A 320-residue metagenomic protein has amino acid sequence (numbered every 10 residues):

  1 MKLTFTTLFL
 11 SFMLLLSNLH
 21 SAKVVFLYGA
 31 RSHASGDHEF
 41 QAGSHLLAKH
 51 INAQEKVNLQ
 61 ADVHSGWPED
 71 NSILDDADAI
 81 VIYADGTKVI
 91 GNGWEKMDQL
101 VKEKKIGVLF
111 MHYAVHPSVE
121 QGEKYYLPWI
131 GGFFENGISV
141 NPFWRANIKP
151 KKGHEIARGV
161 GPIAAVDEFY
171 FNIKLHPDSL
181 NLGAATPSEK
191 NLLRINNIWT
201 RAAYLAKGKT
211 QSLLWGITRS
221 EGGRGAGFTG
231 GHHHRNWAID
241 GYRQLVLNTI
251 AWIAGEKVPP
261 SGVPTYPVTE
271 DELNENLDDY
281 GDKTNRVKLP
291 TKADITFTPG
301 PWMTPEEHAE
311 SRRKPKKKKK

Functional and structural regions predicted by a protein language model:
T6-S17: Bacterial N-terminal signal peptides
S21-A22: Boundary at the C-terminal end of the N-terminal hydrophobic targeting segment
V25-L27, S32-P117: Helical hinge/lid and interdomain linker segments adjacent to catalytic or ligand-binding clefts that mediate domain
L27, T87-V160: A glycine-rich, often tryptophan-bearing local segment used as a flexible ligand/cofactor-contacting loop or short
Y28, L46, I198-L213, I217-K320: Extracellular ligand-binding/catalytic regions of CAZymes and related secreted enzymes and adhesion modules
S32-D37, K190-L193, N236-I239: Short, solvent-exposed loop/turn elements at domain surfaces
Y126-F133, A164-V166, K174-D178, R243-V258: Oxidoreductase and adenylate-handling cofactor-binding alpha/beta cores
V140-E221: Catalytic beta-strand/loop cores that center a nucleophilic Ser/Cys/Thr and support acyl-enzyme chemistry
